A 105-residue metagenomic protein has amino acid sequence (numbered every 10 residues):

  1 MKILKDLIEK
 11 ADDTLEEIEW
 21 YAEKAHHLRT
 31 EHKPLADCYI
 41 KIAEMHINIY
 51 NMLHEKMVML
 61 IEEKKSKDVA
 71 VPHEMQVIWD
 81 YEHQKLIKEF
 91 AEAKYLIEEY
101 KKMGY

Functional and structural regions predicted by a protein language model:
M1-Y105: Iron-associated oxidoreductase/ferritin-like identity signal
